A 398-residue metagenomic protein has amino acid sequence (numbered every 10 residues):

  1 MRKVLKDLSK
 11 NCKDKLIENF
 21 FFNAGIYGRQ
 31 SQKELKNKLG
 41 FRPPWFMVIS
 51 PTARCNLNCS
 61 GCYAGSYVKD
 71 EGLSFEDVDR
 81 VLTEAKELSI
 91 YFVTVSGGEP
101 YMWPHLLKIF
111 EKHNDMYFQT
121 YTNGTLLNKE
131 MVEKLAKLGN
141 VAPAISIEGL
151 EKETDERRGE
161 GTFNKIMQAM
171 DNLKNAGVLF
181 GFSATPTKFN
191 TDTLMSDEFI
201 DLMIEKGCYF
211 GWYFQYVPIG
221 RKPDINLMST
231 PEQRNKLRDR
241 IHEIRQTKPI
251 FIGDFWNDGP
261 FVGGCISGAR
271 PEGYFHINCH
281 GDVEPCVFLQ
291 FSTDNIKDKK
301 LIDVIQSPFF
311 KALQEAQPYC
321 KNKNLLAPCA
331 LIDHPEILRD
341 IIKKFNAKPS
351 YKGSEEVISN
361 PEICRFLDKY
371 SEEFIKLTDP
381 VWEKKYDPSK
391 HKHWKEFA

Functional and structural regions predicted by a protein language model:
M1-E133, P388-K390: Conserved alpha-helical substructure of the radical SAM core
N23-P44, D254-N257, N295-A312: Short, charged low-complexity linear segments at domain edges
M47, R270-G273: Short loop/turn microsegments at loop-to-beta-strand junctions
C55, C59-C62, C265, G281 (+2 more regions): Short cysteine clusters
V78-V95, Y101-Q215: Radical SAM/AdoMet-radical enzyme domain recognition
D155-P271, C279-E284, F288-K299, I342 (+1 more regions): Radical SAM enzyme [4Fe-4S]-AdoMet core and its adjacent flexible, acidic and glycine-rich loops/tails across
F288-A398: Flexible mid-to-C-terminal extensions adjoining Fe-S/redox cofactors in radical SAM and related proteins
